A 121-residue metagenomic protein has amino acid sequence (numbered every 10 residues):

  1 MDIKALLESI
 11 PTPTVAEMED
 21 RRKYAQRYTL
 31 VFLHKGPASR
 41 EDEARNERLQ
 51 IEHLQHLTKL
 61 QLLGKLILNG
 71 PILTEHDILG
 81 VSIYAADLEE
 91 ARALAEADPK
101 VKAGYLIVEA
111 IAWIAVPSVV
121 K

Functional and structural regions predicted by a protein language model:
M1-K121: Conserved, structured core segments of small domains
